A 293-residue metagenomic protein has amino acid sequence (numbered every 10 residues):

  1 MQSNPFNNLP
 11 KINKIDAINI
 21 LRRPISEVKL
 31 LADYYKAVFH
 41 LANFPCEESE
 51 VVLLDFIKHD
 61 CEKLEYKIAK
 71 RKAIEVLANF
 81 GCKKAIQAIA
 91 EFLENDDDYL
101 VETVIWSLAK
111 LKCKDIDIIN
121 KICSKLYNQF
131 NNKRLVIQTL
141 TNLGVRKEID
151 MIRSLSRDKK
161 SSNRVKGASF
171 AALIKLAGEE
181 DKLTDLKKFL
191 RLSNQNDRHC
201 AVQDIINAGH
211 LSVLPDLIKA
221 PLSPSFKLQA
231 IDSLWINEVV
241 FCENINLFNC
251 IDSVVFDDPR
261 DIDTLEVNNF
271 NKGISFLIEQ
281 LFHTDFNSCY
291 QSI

Functional and structural regions predicted by a protein language model:
M1-I12, A32-C46, K67-C82, E91 (+11 more regions): Structural detector for internal amphipathic alpha-helices that build alpha-solenoid repeat scaffolds
N8-I25, F44-C61, C82-E94, C113-L126 (+5 more regions): Amphipathic alpha-helical scaffolding segments comprising HEAT/armadillo-like alpha-solenoid repeats
K29-L30, C61-Y66, D96-D98, N128-N132 (+4 more regions): Short inter-helical turns and helix N-cap capping residues of alpha-solenoid HEAT/ARM repeat scaffolds
